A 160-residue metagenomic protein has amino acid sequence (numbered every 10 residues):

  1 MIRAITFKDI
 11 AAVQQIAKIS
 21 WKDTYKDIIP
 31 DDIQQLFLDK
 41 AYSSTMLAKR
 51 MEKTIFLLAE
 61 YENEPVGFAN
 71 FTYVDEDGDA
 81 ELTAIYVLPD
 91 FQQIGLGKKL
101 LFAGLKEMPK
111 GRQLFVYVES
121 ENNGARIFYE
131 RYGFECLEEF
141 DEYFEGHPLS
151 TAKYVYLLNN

Functional and structural regions predicted by a protein language model:
A4-I10, Q14-Q92, L101-E107, F140-E142 (+1 more regions): Acetyl-CoA-dependent GNAT
G95: Conserved G/P- and acidic residue-centered "switch" motifs that form tight phosphate/ATP-binding loops in soluble
K98: Residues forming the Rossmann-fold NAD(P)(H) cofactor-binding site
L101, M108-V118: Conserved GNAT acetyl-CoA-binding A-motif
A103, I127-F128: Structural preference for long, well-ordered alpha-helical segments within the folded cores of structured domains
F115-R126, Y143-P148: Conserved beta-strand-loop-alpha-helix junction that forms the acyl-donor binding cleft
F128-Y129, F134: Conserved active-site tyrosine of GNAT-family acetyltransferases
L149-Y154: Short hydrophobic/aromatic beta-strand or adjacent loop that forms the aromatic wall/cage of a ligand/substrate-binding
